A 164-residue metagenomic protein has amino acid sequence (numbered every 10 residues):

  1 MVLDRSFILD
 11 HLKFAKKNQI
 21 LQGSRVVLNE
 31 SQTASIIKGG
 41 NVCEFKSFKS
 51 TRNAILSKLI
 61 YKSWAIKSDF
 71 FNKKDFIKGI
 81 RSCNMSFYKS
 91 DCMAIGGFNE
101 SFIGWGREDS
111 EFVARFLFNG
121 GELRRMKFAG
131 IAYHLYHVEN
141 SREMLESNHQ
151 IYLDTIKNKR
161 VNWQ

Functional and structural regions predicted by a protein language model:
M1-T51, E122: Conserved donor NDP-sugar-binding/catalytic core segment of glycosyltransferases
S6, K16, N29, R81-C83 (+3 more regions): Terminal low-complexity segments of carbohydrate-biosynthetic enzymes
I20, N84-S86, A132: Conserved hydrophobic/aromatic beta-strand scaffold that supports enzyme active sites
N29, S110, Y133-L135: Short secondary-structure boundary/hinge segments and terminal tails
S35-I37, F116-L117, E139-E143: Short low-complexity, flexible loop/linker segments enriched in glycine and/or proline with clustered acidic
N41-K78: Short, flexible, basic/aromatic active-site loop/helix in glycosyltransferases
G79-I80, N84-G96, I103-E122, K127: A short, conserved alpha-helix in the catalytic core of glycosyltransferases
K127-E143: Active-site donor/metal-binding and catalytic loop motifs of nucleotide-sugar-dependent glycosylation enzymes
